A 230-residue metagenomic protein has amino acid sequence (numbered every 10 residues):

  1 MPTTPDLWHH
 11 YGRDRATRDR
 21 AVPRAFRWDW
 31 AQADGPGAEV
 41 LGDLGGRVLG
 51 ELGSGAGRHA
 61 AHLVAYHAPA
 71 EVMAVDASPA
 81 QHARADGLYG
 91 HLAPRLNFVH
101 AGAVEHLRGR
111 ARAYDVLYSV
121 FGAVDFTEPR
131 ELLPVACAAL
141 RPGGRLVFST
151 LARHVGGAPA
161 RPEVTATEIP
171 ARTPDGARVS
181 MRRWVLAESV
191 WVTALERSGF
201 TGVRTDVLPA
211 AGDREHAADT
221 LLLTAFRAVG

Functional and structural regions predicted by a protein language model:
M1-G45, R58-H62: Conserved class I S-adenosyl-L-methionine
G50, A56-E105: Class I SAM-dependent methyltransferase SAM/SAH-binding core
R108-L117: A short acidic, Gly/Pro-enriched loop at the edge of an enzyme's catalytic core that lines a small-molecule cofactor
R130-P142: A short glycine-rich, Lys/Arg-flanked "PGG" loop and its adjoining helix->strand segment in the class I
R145-P174: Conserved class I S-adenosyl-L-methionine
R182-G199: Short alpha-helix
S198, D213-G230: Core SAM-dependent methyltransferase catalytic element
T201-A211: Conserved S-adenosyl-L-methionine
